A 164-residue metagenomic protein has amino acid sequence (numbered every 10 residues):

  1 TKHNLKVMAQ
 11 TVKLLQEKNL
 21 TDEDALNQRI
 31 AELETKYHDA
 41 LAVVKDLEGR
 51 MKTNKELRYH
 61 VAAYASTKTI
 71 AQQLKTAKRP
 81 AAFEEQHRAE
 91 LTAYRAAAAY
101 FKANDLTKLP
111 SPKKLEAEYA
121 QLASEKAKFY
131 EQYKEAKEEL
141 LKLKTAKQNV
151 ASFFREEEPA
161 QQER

Functional and structural regions predicted by a protein language model:
T1-R164: Extended intrinsically disordered terminal tails
